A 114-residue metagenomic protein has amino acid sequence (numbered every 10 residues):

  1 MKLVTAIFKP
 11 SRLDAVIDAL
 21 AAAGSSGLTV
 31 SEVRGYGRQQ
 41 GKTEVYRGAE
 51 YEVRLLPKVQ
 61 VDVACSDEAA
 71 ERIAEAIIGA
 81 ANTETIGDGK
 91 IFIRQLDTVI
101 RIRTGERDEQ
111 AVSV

Functional and structural regions predicted by a protein language model:
M1-V114: Positively charged, small/polar-rich N-terminal and surface patches that mediate targeting and assembly and bind
